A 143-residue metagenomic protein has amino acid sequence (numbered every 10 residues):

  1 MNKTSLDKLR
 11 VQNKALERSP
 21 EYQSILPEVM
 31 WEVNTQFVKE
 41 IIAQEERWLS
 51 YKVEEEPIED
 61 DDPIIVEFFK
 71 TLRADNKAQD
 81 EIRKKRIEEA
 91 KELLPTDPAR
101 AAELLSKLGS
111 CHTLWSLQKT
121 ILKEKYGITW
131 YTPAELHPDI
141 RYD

Functional and structural regions predicted by a protein language model:
N2-S5: Short amphipathic alpha-helical heptad-repeat segments
R10-E17: N-terminal acidic leader/helix
E21-S24: Charged, low-complexity interaction regions
M30-E88, E92-L136: Acidic, low-complexity, intrinsically disordered interaction modules
R141-D143: Short acidic DE-rich linear segments
